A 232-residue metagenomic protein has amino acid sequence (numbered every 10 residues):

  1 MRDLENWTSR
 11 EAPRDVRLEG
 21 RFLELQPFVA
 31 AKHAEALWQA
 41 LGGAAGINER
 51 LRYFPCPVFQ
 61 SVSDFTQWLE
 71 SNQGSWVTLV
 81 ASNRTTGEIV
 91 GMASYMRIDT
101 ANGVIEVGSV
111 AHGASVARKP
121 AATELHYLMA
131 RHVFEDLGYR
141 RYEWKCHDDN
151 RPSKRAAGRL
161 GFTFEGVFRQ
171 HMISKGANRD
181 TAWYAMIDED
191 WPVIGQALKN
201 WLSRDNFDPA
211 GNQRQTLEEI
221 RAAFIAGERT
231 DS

Functional and structural regions predicted by a protein language model:
M1-K119, H132, D136, A177-T181 (+2 more regions): GNAT-family acyltransferases
A122: Glycine-rich acyl-CoA binding loop
M129: Flexible ATP-lid and adjacent glycine-rich G1/G2 motifs of the Bergerat
E135-K145: Conserved GNAT acetyl-CoA-binding A-motif
W144-S153: Conserved beta-strand-loop-alpha-helix junction that forms the acyl-donor binding cleft
A156-A157, Y184: Conserved active-site tyrosine of GNAT-family acetyltransferases
T163-A177: Conserved catalytic-core motifs of GNAT/GCN5-like acyltransferases
